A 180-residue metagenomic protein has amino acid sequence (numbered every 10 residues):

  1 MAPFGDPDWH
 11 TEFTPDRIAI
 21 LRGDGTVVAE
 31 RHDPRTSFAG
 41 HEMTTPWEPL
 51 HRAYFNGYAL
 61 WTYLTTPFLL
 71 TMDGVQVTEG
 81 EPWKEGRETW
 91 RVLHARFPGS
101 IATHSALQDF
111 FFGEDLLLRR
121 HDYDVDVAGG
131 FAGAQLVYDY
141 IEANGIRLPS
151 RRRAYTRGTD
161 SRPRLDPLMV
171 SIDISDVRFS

Functional and structural regions predicted by a protein language model:
M1-A29: N-terminal mature ectodomain segment of secretory-pathway/periplasmic proteins
P3, D8, T45, L50 (+5 more regions): Homeobox/homeodomain signature
F4, F13, F38, F55 (+5 more regions): Phenylalanine-focused residue identity feature
H10-E12, V75-E85, D109-F110, D139-Y140: Short, exposed beta-strand/loop patches in secreted or surface proteins that constitute
T11-P15, V28-S37, Q135-V137, R164-D166 (+1 more regions): Short amphipathic beta-strand/extended segments with alternating polar/hydrophobic composition
A19, S37-W47, A143-N144, F179-S180: Short, surface-exposed linear segments at secondary-structure transitions and domain or protein termini
D24-I101: Flexible, processing/modification-adjacent segments and terminal tails in exported/periplasmic/extracellular proteins
E88-S180: Gly/Pro-enriched, hydrophobic low-complexity segments that function as extracytoplasmic propeptides/linkers
